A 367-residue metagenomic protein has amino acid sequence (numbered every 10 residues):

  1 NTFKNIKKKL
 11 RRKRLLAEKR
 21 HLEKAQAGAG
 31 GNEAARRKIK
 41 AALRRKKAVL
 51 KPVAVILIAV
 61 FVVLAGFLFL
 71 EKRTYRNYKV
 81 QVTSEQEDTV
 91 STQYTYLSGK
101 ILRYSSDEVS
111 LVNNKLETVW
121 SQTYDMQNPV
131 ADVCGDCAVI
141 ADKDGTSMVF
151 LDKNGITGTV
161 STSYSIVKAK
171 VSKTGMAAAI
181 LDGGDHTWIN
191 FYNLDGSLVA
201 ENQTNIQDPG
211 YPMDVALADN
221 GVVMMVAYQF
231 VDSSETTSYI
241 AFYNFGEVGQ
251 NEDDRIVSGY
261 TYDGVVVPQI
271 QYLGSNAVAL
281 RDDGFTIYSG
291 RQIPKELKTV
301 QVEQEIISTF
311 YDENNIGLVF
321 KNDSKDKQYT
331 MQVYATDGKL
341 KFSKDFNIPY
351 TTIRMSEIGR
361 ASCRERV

Functional and structural regions predicted by a protein language model:
N1-A29: N-terminal targeting leaders characterized by basic, low-complexity, disordered sequences that direct proteins
K51-L68: Hydrophobic membrane-insertion alpha-helices, especially the h-region of bacterial N-terminal signal peptides
R73-V90, N113, E117-M126, I156-T162 (+5 more regions): Aromatic (tryptophan-biased) beta-strands that constitute blades/sheets of beta-rich domains
E87-Y96, Y124-D136, S163-G175, Q207-L217 (+3 more regions): Repeated scaffold domains used in trafficking and secretory/extracellular systems, primarily beta-propellers
E108-S110, T146-F150, D185-F191, D232-N244 (+3 more regions): Structural motif
V119-K173, L297-V300, I307-N314, L318-K325 (+2 more regions): Structured, soluble extracytoplasmic/luminal domains of envelope-associated proteins
T187-L280: Solenoidal tandem-repeat scaffolds enriched in leucines and small polar residues
I358-V367: Residue-level detector of conserved catalytic or cofactor/ligand-binding positions in enzyme active sites
